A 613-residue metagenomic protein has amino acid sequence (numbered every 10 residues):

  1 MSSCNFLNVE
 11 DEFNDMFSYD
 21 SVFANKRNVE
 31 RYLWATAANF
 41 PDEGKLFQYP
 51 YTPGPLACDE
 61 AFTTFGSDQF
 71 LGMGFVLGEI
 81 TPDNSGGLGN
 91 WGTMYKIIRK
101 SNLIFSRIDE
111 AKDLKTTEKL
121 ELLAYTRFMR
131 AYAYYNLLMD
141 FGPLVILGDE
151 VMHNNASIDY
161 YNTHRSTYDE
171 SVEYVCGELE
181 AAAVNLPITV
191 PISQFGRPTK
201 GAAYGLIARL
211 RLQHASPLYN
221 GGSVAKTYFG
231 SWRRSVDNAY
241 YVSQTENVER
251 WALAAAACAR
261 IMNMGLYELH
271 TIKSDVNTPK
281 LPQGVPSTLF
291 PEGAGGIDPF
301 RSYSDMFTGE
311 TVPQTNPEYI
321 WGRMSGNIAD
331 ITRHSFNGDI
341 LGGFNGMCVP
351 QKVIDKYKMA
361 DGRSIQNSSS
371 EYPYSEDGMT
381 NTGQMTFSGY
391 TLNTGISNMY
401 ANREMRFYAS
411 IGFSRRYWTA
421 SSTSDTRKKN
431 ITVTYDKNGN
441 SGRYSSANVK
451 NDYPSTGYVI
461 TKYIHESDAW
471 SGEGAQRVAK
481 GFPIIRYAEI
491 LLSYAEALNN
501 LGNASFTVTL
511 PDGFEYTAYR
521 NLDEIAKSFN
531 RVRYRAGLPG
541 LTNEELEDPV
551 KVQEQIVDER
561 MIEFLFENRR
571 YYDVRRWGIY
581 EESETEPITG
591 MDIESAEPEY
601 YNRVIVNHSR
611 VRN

Functional and structural regions predicted by a protein language model:
S3-F6, M94-I97, Y174-C176, L212 (+14 more regions): Long, intrinsically disordered, low-complexity segments
C4-T52, F229, M385, N398-A401 (+1 more regions): Membrane-proximal, proline-rich intrinsically disordered regions
N25-G44, Q48, G66-F141, I158-K200 (+5 more regions): Conserved, well-structured interaction surfaces
F40, E150-H153, V190, R323-N327 (+4 more regions): Short, flexible loop/turn elements at secondary-structure junctions
R127, Y204-L210: TPR/Sel1-like alpha-solenoid repeat signature
L138-M139, V145, L210-G222, N500-A504: Short coil/turn linking the two alpha-helices of tandem helical-hairpin repeats
N154, Y161-Y168, L218-A255, G481-R486 (+2 more regions): Acidic, serine/threonine/proline-rich low-complexity intrinsically disordered regions
L341-V349, V353, A360-E466: Long, low-complexity, polar/charged, intrinsically disordered or flexibly structured peripheral segments
